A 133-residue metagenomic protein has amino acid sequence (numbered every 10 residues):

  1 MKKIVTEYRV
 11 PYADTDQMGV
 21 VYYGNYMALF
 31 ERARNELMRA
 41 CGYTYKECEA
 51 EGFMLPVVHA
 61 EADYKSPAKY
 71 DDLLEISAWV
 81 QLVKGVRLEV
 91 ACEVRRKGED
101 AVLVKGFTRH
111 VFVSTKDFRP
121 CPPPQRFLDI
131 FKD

Functional and structural regions predicted by a protein language model:
K2-H59, V113-D133: Hot-dog-fold acyl-thioester-processing enzymes
K2-T6, K69-L73, Q81-D133: HotDog/MaoC-like acyl-thioester-processing domains
P11, K65, R96: Residue-level recognition of the GNAT/N-acetyltransferase active site
T15-Q17, Y64, A101: Short linear motifs in intrinsically disordered/low-complexity regions
L37-L88, V104-G106: Hydrophobic beta-strand-centered segment that forms part of the acyl-chain substrate-binding groove
